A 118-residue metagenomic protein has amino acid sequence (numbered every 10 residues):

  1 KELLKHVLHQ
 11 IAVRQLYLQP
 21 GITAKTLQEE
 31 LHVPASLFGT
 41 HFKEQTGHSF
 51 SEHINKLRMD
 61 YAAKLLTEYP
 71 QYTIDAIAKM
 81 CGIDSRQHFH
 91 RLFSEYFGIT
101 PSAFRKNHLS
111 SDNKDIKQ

Functional and structural regions predicted by a protein language model:
K5-I22, F42, T46, A63-Y72 (+2 more regions): Basic, amphipathic alpha-helical hairpins
A12-R14, L37, R91-L92, N107: Recognition helices and adjacent regulatory flanks at domain boundaries
I22-P34, F38, F42, A76-D84 (+2 more regions): Append "Primarily bacterial transcriptional regulators
E44-D84, K106-Q118: Terminal helix-turn-helix DNA-binding modules in bacterial transcription factors
Q87-R105, Q118: Helix-turn-helix/homeodomain-like alpha-helical modules used for DNA recognition and transcription-factor dimerization
